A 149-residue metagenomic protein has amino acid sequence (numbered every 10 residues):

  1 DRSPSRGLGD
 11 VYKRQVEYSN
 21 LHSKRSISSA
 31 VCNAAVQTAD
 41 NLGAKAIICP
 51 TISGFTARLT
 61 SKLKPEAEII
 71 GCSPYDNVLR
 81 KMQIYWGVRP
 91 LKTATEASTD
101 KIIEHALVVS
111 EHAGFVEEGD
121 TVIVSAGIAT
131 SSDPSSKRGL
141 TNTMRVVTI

Functional and structural regions predicted by a protein language model:
D1-Y12: Single conserved hydrophobic/aromatic residue that forms the stacking wall/gate of nucleotide- or nucleobase-binding
D10-V36, T143: Long, charged amphipathic helices and adjacent flexible linkers at domain junctions
I27-A44, I102-A113: Phosphate-interacting basic helix/loop segments used at nucleotide- and nucleic-acid interfaces
V31-C32, K45-I48, I52-R58, K62-E68: Conserved mixed alpha/beta catalytic, RNA-binding, or beta-rich assembly cores of soluble enzyme, regulatory
K45-I48, A67-I70, V88-L91, D120-I123 (+1 more regions): Structural motif
T56-R58, K64-K101: Nucleotide-binding motor/catalytic cores of P-loop/tubulin-like NTPases across gene-expression machines
R89-K92, V108, K137-I149: Beta-strand/loop-dominated core regions that host nucleotide or nucleotide-derived cofactor-binding catalytic loops
E117-S131, L140-V146: C-terminal binding/interaction regions
